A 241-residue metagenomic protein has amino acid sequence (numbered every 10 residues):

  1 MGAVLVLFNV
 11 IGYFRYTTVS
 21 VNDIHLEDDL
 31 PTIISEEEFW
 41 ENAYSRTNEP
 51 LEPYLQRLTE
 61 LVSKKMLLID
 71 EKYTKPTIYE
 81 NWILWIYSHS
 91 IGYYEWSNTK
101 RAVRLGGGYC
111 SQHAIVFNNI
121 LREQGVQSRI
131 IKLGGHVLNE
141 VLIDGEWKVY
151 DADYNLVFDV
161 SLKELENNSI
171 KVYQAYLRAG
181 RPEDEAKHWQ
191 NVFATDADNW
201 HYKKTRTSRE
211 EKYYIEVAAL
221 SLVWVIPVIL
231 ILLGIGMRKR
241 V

Functional and structural regions predicted by a protein language model:
M1-D23: Intrinsically disordered, low-complexity N-terminal segments that are enriched in acidic
M1-F8, Y202-V241: C-terminal single-pass membrane-anchor helix
V19-A102: Secondary-structure boundary elements
F39-A43, L58, T99-A102, L165 (+3 more regions): Generic structural signal of hydrophobic/aromatic residues within well-ordered alpha-helices of folded domains
L58, V62, Y93-K132, N139: Cysteine-centered nucleophilic/redox motifs
I78-H89, D196-A197, K204, E211 (+1 more regions): Short helical patches
I115-L177: Hydrophobic/aromatic-rich core segments of domains that either
L177-Y214: Juxtamembrane amphipathic/hinge helix adjacent to a transmembrane helix
